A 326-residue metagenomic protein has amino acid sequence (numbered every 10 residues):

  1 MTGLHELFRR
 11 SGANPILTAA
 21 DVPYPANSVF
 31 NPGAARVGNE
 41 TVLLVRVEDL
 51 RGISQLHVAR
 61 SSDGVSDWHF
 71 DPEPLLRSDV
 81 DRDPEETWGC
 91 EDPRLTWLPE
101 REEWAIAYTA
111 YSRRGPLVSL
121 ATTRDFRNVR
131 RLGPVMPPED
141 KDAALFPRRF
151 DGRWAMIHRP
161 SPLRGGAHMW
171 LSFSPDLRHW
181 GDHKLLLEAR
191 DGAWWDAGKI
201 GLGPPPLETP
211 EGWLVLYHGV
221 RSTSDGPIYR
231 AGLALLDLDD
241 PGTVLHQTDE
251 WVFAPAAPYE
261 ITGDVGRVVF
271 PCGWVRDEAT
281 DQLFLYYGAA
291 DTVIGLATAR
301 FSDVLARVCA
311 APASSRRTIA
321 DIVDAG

Functional and structural regions predicted by a protein language model:
M1-W88, W97-A144, R148-G198, L207-R267 (+2 more regions): Beta-rich carbohydrate-recognition and catalytic domains
P204: Catalytic core of Fe(II)/2-oxoglutarate
C272, R276: C-terminal substrate/ligand-recognition segments
